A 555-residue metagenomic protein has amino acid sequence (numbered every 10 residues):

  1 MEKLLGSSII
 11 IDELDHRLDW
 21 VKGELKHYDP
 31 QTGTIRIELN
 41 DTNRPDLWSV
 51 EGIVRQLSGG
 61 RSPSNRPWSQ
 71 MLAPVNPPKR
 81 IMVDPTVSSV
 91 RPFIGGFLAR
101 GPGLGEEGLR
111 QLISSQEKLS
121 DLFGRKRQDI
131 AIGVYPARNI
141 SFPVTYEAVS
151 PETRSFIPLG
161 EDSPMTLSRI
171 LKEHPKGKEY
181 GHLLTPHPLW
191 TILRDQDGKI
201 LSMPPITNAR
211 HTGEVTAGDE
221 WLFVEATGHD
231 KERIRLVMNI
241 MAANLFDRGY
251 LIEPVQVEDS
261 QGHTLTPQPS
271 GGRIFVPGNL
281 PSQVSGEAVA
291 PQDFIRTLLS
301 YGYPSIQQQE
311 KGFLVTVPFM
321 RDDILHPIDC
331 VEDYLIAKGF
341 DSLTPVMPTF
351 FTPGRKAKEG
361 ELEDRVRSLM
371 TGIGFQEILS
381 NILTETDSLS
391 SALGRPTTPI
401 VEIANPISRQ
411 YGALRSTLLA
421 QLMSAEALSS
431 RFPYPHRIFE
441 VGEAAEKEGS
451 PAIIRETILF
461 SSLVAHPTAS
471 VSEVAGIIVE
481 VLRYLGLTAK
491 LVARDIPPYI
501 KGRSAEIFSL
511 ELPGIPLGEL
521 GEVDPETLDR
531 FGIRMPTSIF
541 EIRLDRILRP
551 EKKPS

Functional and structural regions predicted by a protein language model:
M1-L5, I9-G96, Q128, I274 (+2 more regions): Extended, well-folded interaction surfaces typified by the phenylalanyl-tRNA synthetase beta subunit core
G60-P63, G95-Q268, R273, Q376-S555: TRNA-recognition modules of translation machinery and tRNA-sensing kinases, especially anticodon-binding
